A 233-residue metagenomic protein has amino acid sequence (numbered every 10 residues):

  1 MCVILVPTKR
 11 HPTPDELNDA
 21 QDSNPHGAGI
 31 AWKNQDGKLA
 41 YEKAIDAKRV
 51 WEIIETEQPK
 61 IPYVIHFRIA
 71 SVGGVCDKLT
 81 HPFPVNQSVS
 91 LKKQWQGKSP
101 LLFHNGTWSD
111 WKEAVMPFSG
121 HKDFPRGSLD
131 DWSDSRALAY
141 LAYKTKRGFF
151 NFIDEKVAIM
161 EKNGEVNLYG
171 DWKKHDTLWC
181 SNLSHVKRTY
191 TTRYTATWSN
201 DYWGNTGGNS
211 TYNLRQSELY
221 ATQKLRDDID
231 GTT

Functional and structural regions predicted by a protein language model:
M1-T233: Conserved short alpha-helical segments that host acidic/polar catalytic motifs at enzyme active sites
